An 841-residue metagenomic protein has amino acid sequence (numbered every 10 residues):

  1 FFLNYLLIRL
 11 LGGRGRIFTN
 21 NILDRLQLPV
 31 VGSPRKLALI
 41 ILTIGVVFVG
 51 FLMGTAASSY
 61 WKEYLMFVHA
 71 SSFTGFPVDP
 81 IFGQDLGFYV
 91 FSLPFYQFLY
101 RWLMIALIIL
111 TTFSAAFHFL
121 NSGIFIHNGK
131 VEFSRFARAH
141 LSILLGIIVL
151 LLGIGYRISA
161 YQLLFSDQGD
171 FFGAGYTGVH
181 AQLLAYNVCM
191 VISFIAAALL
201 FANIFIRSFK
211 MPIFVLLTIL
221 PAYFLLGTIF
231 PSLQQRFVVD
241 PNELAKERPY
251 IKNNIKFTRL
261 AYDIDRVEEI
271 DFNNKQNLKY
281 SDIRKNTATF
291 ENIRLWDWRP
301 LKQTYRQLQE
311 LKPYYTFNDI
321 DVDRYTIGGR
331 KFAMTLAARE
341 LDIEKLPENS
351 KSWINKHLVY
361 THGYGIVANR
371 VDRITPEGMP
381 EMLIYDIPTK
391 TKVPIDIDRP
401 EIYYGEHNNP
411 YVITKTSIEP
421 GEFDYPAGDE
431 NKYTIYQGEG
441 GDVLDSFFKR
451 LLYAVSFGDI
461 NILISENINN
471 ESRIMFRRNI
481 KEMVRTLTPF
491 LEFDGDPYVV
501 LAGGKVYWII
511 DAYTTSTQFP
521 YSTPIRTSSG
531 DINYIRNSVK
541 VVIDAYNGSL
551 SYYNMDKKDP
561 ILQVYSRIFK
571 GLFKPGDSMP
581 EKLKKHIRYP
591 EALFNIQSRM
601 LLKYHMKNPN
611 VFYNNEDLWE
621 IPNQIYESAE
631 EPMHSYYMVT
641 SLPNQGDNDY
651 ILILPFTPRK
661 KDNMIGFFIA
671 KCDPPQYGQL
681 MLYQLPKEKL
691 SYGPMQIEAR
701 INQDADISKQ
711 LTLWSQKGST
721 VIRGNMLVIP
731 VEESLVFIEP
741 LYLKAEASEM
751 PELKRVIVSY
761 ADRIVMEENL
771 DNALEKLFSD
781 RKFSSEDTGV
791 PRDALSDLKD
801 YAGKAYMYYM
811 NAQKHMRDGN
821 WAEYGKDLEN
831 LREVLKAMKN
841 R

Functional and structural regions predicted by a protein language model:
F1-D818, A822-R841: Soluble extracytoplasmic regions of secretory-pathway and membrane proteins
